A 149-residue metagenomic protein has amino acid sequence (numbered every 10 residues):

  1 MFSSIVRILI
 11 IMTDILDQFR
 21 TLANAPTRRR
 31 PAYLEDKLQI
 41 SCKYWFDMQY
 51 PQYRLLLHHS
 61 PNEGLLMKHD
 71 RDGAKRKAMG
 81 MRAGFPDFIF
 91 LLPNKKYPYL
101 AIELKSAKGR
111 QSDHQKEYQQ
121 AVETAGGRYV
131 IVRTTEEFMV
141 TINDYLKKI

Functional and structural regions predicted by a protein language model:
F2-I149: Catalytic phosphate/metal-binding cores of nucleic-acid and nucleotide-processing enzymes, i.e., regions that mediate
